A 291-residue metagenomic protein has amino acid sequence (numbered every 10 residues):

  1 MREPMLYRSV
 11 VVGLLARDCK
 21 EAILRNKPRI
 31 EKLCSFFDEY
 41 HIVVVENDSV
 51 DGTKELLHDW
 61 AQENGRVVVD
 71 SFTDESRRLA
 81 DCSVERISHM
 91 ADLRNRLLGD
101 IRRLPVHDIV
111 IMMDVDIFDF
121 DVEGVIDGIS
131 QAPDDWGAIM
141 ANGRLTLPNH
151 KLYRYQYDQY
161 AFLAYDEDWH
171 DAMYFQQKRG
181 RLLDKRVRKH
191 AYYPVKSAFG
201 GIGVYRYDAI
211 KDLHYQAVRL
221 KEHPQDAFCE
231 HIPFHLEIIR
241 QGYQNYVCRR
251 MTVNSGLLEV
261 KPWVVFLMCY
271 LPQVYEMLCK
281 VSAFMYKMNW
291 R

Functional and structural regions predicted by a protein language model:
M1-K32: N-proximal low-complexity "stem/linker" segments adjacent to membrane-targeting elements
S9-V11, H41, P233: Cell-envelope/extracellular polymer assembly enzymes that use nucleotide-activated donors
A22-L24, D51-D59: Acidic helix N-cap motif at the loop->helix transition within catalytic regions of sugar-transfer enzymes
V45-E55, D74-S76: A conserved acidic beta->alpha catalytic loop
W60-H107: Active-site-proximal specificity loops/subdomain of glycosyltransferases
P105-F118: Short beta-strand-to-loop acidic/aromatic patch adjacent to the donor-nucleotide binding site
I117-A217: Conserved catalytic core of nucleotide-sugar-dependent glycosyltransferases
D184-R291: C-terminal catalytic/acceptor-binding lobe
